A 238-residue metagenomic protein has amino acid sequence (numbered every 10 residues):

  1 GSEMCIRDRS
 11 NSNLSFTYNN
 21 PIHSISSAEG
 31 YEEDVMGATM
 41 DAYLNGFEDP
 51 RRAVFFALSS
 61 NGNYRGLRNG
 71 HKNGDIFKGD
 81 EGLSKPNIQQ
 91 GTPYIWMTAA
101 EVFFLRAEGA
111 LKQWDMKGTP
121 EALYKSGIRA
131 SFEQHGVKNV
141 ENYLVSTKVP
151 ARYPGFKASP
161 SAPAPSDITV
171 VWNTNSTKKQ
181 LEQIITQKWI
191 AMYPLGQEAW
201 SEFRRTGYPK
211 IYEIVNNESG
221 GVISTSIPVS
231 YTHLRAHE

Functional and structural regions predicted by a protein language model:
G1-D8, T232-E238: Conserved small/polar residues in nucleotide/adenosyl-binding loops
S2-E3, R7-R106, L111-K112, K117-N175 (+2 more regions): Hydrophobic-face positions in mid-chain alpha helices that act as interaction patches
Q180-R235: Extracellular low-complexity, Gly/Ser/Thr-rich intrinsically disordered linkers and protease-sensitive activation/hinge
